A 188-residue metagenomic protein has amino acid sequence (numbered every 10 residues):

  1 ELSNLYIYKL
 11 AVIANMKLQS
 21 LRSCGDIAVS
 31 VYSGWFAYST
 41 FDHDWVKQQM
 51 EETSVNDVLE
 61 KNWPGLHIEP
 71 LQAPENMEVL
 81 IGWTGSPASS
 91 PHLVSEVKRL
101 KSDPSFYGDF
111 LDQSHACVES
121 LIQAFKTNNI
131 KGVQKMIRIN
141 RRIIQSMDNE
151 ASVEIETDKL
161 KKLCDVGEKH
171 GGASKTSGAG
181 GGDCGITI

Functional and structural regions predicted by a protein language model:
E1: DPxDG-like acidic metal-binding loop motif
K9-L21, G25-A179, I186-I188: C-terminal nucleotide
